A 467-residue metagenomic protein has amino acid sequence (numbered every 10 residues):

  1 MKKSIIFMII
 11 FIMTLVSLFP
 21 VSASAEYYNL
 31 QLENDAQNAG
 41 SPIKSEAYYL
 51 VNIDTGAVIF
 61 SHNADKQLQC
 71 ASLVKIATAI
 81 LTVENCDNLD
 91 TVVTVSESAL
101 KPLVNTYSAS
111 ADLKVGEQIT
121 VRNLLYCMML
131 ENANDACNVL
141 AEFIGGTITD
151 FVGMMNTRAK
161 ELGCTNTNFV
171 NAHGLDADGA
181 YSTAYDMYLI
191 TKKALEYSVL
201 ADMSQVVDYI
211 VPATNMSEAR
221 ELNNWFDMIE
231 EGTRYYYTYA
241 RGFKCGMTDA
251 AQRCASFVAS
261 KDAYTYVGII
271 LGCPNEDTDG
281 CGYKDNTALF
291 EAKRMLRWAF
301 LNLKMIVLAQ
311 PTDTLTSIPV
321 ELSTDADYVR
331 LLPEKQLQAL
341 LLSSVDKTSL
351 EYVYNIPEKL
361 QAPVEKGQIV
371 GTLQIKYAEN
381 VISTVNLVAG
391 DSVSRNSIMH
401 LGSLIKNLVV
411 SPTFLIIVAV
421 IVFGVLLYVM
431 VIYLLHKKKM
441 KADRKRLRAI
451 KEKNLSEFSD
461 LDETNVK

Functional and structural regions predicted by a protein language model:
M1-I9: Positively charged n-region of N-terminal signal peptides that target proteins for export
I6, R122, L415-I416: Alpha-helical transmembrane segments of integral membrane proteins
I12-M13, N85: Alpha-helical transmembrane segments and their juxtamembrane interfaces
L15-S24: C-terminal segment of classical bacterial N-terminal signal peptides
A23-Y185, L189-S198, M203: Active-site-adjacent loops and short helices of periplasmic peptidoglycan-processing enzymes
C164-N168, D176-Y181, Y185-L447: Domain-terminus/edge residues, biased toward the C-terminal soluble/receptor-binding domains of extracytoplasmic
K438-K467: Cytoplasmic C-terminal tails of single-pass
